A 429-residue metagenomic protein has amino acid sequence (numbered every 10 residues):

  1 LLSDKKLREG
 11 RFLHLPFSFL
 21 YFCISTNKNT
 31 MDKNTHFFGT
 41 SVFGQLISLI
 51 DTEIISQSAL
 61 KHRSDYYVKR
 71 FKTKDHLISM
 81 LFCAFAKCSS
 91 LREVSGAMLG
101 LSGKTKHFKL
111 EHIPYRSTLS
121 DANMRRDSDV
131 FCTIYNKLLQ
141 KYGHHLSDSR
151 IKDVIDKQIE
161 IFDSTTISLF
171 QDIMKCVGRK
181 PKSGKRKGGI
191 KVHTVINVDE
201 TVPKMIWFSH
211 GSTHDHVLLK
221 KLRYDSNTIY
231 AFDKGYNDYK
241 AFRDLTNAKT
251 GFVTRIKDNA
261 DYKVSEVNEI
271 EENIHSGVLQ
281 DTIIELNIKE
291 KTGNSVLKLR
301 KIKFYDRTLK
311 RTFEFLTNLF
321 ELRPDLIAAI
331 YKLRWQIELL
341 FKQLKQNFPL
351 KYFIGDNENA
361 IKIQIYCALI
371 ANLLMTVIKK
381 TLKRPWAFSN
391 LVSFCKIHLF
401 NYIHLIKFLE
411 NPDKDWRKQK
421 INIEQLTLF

Functional and structural regions predicted by a protein language model:
G10-E93, A97, R126, T133-I134 (+3 more regions): Single, function-defining residue in the core of a domain
L101, Q140-K141, L350: A short structural micro-motif
L101, T105-F108: Blade-loop segments of beta-propeller domains
F108-R126: Major-groove recognition helix of helix-turn-helix-like DNA-binding domains
S117-D121, Y142-L146, P412-K418: Short alpha-helical linear motifs
M124-S147, D153: Internal glycine-rich, Lys/Arg-flanked active-site/core loops of soluble domains
